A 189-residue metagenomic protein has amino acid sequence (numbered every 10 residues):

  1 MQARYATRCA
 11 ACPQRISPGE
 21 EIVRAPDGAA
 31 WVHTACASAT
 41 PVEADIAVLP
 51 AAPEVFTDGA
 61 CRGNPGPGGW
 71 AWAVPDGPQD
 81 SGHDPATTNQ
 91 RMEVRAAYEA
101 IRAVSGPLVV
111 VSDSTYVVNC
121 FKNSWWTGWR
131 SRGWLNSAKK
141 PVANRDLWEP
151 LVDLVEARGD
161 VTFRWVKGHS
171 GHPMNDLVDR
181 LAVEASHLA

Functional and structural regions predicted by a protein language model:
M1-R8, R24-D27: Short, flexible, mixed-charge glycine/proline-rich loop motifs that serve as phosphate/nucleic-acid-contacting
M1-Y5, S38-L49, A189: Actinobacteria-biased recognition of intrinsically disordered, low-complexity terminal regions
C9-C12, H33: Short cysteine-rich clusters marking metal-coordination/redox-active sites
A10, E21, N144: Active-site-proximal or metal-binding-adjacent scaffold patches in catalytic folds
E20-A39: Cysteine-rich micro-motifs
D45-R95, E99-P107, F121, E184-L188: RNase H-like nuclease fold core
E54-F56, A60-N64, E99-L177, L181 (+1 more regions): RNase H catalytic domain
